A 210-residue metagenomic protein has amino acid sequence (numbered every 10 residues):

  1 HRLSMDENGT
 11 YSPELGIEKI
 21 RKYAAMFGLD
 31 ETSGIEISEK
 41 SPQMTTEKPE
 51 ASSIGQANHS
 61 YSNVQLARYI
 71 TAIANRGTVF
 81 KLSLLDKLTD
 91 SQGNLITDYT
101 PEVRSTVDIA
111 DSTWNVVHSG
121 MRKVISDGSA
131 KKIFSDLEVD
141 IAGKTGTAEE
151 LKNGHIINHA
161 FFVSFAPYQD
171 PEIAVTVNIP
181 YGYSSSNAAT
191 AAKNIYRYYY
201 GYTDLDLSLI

Functional and structural regions predicted by a protein language model:
H1-V177, I210: Beta-lactam-recognizing serine transpeptidase/beta-lactamase-like catalytic domain environment
S62-R68, N187-N194: Short amphipathic alpha-helical face segments that pack within enzyme cores and frequently flank/anchor catalytic
A74, I125, K193-Y200, D204: Short amphipathic alpha-helical signal-transduction/dimerization elements
V107-A110, S184-A189: A short, polar/proline- and glycine-enriched secondary-structure boundary/capping micro-motif
I179-G182: Ligand-site clamp/hinge motif
L207: Flexible, glycine/charged-enriched surface loops at secondary-structure junctions
